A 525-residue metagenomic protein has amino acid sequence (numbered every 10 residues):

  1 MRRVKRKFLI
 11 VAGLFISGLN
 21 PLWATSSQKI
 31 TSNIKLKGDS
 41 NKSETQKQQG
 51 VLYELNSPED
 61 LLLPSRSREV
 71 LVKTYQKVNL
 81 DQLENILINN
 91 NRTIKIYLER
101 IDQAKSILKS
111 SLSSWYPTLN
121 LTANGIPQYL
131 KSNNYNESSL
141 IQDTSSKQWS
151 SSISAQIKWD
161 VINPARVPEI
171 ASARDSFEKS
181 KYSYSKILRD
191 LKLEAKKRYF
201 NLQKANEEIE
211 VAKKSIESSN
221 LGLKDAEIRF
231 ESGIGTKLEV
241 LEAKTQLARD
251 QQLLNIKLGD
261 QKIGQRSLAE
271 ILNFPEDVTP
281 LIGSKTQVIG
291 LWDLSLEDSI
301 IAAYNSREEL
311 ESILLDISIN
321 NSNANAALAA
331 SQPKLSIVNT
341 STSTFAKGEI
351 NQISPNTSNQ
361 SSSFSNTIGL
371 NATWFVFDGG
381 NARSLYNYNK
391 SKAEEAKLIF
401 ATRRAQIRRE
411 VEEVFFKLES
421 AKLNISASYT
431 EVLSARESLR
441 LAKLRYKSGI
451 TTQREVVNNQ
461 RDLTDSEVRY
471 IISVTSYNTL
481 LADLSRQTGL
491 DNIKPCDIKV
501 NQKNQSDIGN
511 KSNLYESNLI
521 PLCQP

Functional and structural regions predicted by a protein language model:
R2-S26: Classical Sec-dependent N-terminal signal peptides that target proteins to the secretory pathway
W23-Q49, V72, R469-P525: Acidic, low-complexity, intrinsically disordered peripheral segments
I30-D39, S43, L63, V78 (+7 more regions): Periplasmic alpha-helical coiled-coil/stalk elements that build and connect Gram-negative outer-membrane
P58-I86: Regulatory alphaC helix of protein kinase catalytic domains
S65-Q76, K109, T122-W159, G283-D293 (+4 more regions): Small/polar, glycine/serine/threonine/aspartate-rich low-complexity segments that form flexible
N85-K95, D102-T118, K147, S154-S172 (+8 more regions): A glycine-/polar-enriched beta->alpha junction
I96-S111, I187, L191-E210, L221 (+6 more regions): Amphipathic alpha-helical coiled-coil segments
K257, E308-E309, S473: Metallo-beta-lactamase
